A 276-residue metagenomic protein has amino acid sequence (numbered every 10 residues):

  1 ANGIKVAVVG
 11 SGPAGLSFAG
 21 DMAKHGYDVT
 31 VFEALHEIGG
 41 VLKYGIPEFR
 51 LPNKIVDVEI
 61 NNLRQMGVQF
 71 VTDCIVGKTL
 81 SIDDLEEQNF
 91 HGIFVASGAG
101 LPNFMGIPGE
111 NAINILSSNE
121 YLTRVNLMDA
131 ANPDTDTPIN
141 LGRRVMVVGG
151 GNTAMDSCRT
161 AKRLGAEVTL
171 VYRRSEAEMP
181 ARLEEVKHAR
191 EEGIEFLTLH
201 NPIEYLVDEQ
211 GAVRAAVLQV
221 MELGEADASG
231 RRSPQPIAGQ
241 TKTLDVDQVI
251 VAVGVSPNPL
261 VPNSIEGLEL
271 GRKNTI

Functional and structural regions predicted by a protein language model:
N2-K5, D73, L141-V145, L199 (+1 more regions): Phosphate-coordination loops involved in phosphoryl transfer and adenosine-cofactor binding
I4-T30, T153-K162: N-terminal Rossmann-like FAD-binding beta1-loop-alpha1 element of flavoenzymes
I4-V9, A14, D57-I107, E204-V217 (+3 more regions): Feature captures the FAD/FMN-dependent oxidoreductase FAD-binding
A7, T30-V31, M146, T169: A structural signal for isolated positions on well-ordered beta-strands in alpha/beta enzyme cores
A14, E37, G100, T153 (+1 more regions): Conserved Rossmann-like nucleotide-cofactor binding loop
V31, L35-M66, F70, C158-E204: Rossmann-like dinucleotide-binding cores of NAD(P)H-dependent redox enzymes
N111-G142, A226-I276: FAD-site-proximal beta/loop scaffold in flavoenzymes
I139-R174, E178, Q240-Q248, V255 (+1 more regions): Long hydrophobic segments that form regular secondary structure
